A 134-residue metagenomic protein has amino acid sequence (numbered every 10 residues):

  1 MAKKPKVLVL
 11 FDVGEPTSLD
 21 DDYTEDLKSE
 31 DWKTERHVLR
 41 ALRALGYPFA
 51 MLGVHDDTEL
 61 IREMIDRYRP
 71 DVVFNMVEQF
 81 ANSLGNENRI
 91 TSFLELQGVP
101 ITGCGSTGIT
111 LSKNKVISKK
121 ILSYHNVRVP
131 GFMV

Functional and structural regions predicted by a protein language model:
M1-T102, S106-T107, L111-K113, I117 (+1 more regions): ATP-binding N-terminal substructure of ATP-dependent carboxylate-amine bond-forming enzymes
Y124-V134: Rossmann-like NAD(P)H-binding beta-loop-alpha module
